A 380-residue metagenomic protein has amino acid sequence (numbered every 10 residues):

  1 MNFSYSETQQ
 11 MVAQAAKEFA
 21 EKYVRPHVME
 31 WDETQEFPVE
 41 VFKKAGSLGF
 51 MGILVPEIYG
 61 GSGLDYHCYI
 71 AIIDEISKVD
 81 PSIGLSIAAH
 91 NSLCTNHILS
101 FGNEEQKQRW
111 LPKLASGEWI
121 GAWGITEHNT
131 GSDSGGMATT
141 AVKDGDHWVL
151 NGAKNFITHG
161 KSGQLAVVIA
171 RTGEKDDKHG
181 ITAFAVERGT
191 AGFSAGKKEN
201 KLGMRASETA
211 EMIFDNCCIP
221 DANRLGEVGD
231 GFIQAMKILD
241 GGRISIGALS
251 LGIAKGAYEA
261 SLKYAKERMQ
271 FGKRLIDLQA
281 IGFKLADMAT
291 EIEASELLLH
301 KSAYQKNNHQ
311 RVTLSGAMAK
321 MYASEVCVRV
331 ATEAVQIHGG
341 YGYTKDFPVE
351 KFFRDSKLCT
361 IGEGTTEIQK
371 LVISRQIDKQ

Functional and structural regions predicted by a protein language model:
M1-A89, F101-Q106, K113-E118, D133-S134 (+4 more regions): Alpha-helical interface subdomain recognition
I87, D146-H147, N151-A195: A short core secondary-structure module
A89-T95: Short, conserved phosphate-binding/catalytic loop or strand-edge motifs used in phosphoryl-/nucleotidyl-transfer
T95-F101, W123: Flexible, glycine-rich active-site loops centered on histidine and acidic residues that chelate a metal or position
G117-I125, I169: A short, Trp-centered hydrophobic/proline-enriched beta-strand micro-motif
N129-S132, F156-H159, G173-K175, K201-E208: Short Gly/Pro-enriched turn/cap motifs at secondary-structure boundaries
G136, G189-P220: Flexible, small-/acidic-enriched active-site or ligand-binding loops
A138-T140: Short, surface-exposed charged micro-motifs
